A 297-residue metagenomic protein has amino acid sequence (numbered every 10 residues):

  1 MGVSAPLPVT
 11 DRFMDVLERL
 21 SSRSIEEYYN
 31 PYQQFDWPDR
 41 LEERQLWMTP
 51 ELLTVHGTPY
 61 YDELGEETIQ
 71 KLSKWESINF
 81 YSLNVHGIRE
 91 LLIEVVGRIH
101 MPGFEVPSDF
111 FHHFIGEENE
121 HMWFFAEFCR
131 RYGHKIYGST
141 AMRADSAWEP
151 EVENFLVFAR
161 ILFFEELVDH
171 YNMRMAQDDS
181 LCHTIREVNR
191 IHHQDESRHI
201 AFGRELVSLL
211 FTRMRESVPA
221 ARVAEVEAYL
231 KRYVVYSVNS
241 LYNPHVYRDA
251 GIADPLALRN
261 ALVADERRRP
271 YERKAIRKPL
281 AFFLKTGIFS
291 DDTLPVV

Functional and structural regions predicted by a protein language model:
M1-S108, R131-G138, F155, T212-V297: Terminal targeting/low-complexity segments that flank the catalytic cores of oxidoreductases
K74-Y81, G103-E120, P150-V157, C182-E196 (+1 more regions): Alpha-helical scaffold segments that form or flank carboxylate-/histidine-based iron centers
N84-L92, F114-C129, F158-D169, H192-G203 (+1 more regions): Alpha-helical transition-metal enzyme core signature, strongest for iron centers
E94-M101, F124, F128-R131, M175-D178 (+1 more regions): Amphipathic, soluble alpha-helical interaction motifs
C129-T140, E153-D179: All-alpha helical catalytic cores of prenyl diphosphate-utilizing isoprenoid enzymes
T140-A147, H183: Short, conserved phosphate-binding/catalytic loop or strand-edge motifs used in phosphoryl-/nucleotidyl-transfer
S146-A147, F158-I161, Y236-S240: A general structural signal for short secondary-structure boundary/capping elements
Y171-Y233: Aromatic-anchored, glycine/proline-accented short structural segments that stabilize local strand-turns or short
